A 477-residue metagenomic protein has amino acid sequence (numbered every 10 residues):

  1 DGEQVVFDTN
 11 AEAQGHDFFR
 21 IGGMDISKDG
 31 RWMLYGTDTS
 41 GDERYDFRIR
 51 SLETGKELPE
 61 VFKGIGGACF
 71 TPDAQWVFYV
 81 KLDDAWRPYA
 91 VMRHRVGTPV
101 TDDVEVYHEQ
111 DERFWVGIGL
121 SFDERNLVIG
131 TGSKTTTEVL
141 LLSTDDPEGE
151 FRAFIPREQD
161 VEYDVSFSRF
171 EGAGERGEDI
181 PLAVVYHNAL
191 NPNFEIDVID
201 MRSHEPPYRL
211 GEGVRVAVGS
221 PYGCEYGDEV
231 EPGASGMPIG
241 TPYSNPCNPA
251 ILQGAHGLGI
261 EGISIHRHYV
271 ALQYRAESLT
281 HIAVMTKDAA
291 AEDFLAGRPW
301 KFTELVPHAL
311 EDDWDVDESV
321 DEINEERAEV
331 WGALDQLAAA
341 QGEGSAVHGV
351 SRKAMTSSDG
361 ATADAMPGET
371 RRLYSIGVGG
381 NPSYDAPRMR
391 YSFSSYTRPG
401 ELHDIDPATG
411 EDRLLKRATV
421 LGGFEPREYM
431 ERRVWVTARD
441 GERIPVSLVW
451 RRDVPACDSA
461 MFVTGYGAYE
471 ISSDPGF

Functional and structural regions predicted by a protein language model:
D1, I26-G41, F78-A85, R95 (+8 more regions): Beta-strand C-termini and the immediately following turn/loop, strongest in propeller blades
G2-K56: Well-ordered mid-protein domain cores that form the structural environment of catalytic cofactors
G2-N10, L58-F62, D102-Y107, E150-I155 (+5 more regions): Beta-propeller fold detector
E12-F18, T37-D46, V61-K63, F70 (+7 more regions): A flexible loop/linker signature enriched in serine peptidases of the S9 family
A13-G36, F62-V80, D111-G130, A153 (+6 more regions): Conserved beta-propeller blade repeats
L52-G55, R95-P99, S143-P147, M201-H204 (+2 more regions): Short loop/turn segments that connect beta-strands within beta-propeller blades
E175-E178, Y226-P242, E318-R352, T356-F477: Serine-hydrolase catalytic core recognition
